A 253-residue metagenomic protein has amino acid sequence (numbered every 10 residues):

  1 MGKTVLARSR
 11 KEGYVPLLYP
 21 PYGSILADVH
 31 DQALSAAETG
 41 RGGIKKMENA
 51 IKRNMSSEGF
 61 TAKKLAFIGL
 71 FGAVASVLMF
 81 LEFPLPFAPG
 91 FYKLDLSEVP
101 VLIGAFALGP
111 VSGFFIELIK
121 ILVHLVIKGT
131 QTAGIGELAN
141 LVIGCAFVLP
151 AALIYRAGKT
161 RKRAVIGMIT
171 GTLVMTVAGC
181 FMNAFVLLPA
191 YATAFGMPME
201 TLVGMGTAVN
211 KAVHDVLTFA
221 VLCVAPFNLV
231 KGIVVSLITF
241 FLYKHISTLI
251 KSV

Functional and structural regions predicted by a protein language model:
Y14-L26, H30-A33, E38-V253: Loop-helix junctions at membrane interfaces
